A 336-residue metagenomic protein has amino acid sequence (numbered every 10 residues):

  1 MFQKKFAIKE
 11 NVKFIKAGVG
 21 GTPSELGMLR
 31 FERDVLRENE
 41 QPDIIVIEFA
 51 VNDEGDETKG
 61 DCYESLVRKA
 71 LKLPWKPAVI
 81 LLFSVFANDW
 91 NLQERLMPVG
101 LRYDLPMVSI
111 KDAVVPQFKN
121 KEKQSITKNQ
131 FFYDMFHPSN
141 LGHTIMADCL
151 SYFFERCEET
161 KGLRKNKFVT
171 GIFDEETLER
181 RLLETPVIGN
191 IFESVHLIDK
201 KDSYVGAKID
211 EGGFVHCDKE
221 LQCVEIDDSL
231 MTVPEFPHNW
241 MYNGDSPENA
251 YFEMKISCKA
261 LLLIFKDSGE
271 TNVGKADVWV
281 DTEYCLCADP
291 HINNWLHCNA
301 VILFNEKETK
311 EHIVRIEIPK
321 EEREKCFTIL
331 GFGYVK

Functional and structural regions predicted by a protein language model:
K4-K5, E10-K13, G20-T22, L26-K167 (+2 more regions): Alpha-helical cap/lid subdomain in secreted, periplasmic, or secretory-pathway luminal O-acyl-processing enzymes
D34, I198-K201, E283, F332: Compositionally biased, intrinsically disordered low-complexity segments
E159-C258, K266: Glycan-recognition and processing domains
R323-K336: Extended, polar beta-sheet/loop recognition surfaces of beta-rich domains that mediate binding to diverse ligands
